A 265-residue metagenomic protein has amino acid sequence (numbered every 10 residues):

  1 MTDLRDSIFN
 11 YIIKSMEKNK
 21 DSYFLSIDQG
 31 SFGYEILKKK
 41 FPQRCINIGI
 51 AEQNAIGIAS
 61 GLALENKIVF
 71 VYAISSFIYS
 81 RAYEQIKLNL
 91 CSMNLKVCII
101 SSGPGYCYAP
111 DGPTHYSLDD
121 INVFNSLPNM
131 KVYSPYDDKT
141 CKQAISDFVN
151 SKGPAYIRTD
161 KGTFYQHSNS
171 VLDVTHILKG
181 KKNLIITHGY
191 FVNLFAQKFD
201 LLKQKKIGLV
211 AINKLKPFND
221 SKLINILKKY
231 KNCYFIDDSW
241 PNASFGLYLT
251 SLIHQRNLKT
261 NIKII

Functional and structural regions predicted by a protein language model:
M1-T163: Thiamine diphosphate
D6, S26-K40, E52-A55, Y108-A109 (+2 more regions): Thiamine diphosphate
